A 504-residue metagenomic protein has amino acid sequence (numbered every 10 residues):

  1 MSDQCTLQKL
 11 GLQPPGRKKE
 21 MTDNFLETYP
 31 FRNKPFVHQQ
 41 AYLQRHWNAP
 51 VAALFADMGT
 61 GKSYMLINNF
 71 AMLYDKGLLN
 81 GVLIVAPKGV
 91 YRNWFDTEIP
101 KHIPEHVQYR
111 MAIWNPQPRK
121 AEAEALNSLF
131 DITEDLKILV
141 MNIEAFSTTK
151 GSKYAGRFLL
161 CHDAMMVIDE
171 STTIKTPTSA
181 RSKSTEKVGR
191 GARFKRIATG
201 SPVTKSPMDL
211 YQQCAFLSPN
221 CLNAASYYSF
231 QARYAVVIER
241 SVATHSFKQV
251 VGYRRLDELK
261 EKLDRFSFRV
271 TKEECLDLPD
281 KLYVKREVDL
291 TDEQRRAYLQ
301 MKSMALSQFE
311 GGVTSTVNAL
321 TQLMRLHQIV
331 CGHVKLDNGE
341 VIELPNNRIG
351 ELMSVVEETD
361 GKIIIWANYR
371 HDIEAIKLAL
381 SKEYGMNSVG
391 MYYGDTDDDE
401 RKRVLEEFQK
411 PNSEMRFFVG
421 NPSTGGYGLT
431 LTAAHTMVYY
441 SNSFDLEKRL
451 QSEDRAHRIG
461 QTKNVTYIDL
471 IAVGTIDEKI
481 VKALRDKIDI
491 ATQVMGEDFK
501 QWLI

Functional and structural regions predicted by a protein language model:
G16-F55: Conserved pre-motif I regulatory segment
M21, W47, T60-G61, M65 (+3 more regions): Conserved Helicase C-terminal RecA-like lobe
G81, D96, K101-A112, A123 (+4 more regions): Conserved P-loop NTPase motor "coupling/switch" region that bridges the ATPase
A112-A123, I143-T148, K175-T178, A367-H371 (+3 more regions): Conserved helicase motor
K120-I138, I143-H162: Conserved helix/coil segment N-terminal to the catalytic DExD/H
S147-G151, K205-P207, I373-K377, K402 (+2 more regions): SF2 helicase motor core recognition
D169-E170: Walker B catalytic acidic pair
F444-I504: A conserved SF2-helicase RecA2
